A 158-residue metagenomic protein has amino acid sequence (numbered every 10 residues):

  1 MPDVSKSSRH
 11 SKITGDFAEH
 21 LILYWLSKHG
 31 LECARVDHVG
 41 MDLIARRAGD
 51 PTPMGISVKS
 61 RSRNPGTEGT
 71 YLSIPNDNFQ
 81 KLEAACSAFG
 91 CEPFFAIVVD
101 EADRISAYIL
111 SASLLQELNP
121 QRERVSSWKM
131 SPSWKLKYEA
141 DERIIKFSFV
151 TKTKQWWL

Functional and structural regions predicted by a protein language model:
M1-V39, R46-L158: Mixed-charge (Asp/Glu-Lys/Arg
